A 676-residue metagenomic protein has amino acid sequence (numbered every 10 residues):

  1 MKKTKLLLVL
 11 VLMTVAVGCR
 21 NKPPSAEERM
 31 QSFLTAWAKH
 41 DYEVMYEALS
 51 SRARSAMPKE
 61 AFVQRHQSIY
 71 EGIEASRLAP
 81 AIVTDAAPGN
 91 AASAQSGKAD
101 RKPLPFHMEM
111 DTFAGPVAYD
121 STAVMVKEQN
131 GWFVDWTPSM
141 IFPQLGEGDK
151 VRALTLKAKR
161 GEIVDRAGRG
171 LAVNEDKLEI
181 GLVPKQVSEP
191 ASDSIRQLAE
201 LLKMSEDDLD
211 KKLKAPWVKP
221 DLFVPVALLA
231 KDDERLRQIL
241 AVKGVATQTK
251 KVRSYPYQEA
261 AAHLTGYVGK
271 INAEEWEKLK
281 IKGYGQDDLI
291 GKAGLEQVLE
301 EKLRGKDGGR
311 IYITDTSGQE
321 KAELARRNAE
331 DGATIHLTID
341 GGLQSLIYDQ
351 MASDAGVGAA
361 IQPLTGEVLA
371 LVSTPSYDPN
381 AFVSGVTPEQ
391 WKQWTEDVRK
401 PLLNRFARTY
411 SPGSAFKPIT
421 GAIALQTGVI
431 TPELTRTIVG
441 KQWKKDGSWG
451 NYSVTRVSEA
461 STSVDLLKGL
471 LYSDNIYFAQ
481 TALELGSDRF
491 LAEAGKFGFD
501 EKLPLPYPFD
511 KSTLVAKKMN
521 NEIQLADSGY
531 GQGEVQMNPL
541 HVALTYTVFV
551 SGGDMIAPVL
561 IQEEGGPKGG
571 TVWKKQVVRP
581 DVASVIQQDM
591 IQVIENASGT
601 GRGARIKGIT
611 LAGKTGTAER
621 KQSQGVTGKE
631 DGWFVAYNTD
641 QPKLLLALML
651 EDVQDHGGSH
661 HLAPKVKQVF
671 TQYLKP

Functional and structural regions predicted by a protein language model:
M1-L6: Positively charged n-region of N-terminal signal peptides that target proteins for export
V15-G18: C-terminal motif of bacterial Sec signal peptides marking the signal peptidase cleavage site
R20-K22: Bacterial signal peptide processing site
E28, S32, E43-A99: Short solvent-exposed beta->alpha transition segments
E28-K39, E43-E47, E60, Q64 (+23 more regions): Solvent-exposed, polar/charged alpha-helical surfaces in well-ordered, non-transmembrane soluble domains, broadly
S76-V357, Y377-P401, T409: Extracytoplasmic/periplasmic proteins that interact with beta-lactams or build/remodel peptidoglycan
T314-L324, L364-S414, I419-L648, G658: Beta-lactam-recognizing serine transpeptidase/beta-lactamase-like catalytic domain environment
G358-P363: Short hydrophobic alpha-helical segments used for membrane anchoring or interfacial signaling
